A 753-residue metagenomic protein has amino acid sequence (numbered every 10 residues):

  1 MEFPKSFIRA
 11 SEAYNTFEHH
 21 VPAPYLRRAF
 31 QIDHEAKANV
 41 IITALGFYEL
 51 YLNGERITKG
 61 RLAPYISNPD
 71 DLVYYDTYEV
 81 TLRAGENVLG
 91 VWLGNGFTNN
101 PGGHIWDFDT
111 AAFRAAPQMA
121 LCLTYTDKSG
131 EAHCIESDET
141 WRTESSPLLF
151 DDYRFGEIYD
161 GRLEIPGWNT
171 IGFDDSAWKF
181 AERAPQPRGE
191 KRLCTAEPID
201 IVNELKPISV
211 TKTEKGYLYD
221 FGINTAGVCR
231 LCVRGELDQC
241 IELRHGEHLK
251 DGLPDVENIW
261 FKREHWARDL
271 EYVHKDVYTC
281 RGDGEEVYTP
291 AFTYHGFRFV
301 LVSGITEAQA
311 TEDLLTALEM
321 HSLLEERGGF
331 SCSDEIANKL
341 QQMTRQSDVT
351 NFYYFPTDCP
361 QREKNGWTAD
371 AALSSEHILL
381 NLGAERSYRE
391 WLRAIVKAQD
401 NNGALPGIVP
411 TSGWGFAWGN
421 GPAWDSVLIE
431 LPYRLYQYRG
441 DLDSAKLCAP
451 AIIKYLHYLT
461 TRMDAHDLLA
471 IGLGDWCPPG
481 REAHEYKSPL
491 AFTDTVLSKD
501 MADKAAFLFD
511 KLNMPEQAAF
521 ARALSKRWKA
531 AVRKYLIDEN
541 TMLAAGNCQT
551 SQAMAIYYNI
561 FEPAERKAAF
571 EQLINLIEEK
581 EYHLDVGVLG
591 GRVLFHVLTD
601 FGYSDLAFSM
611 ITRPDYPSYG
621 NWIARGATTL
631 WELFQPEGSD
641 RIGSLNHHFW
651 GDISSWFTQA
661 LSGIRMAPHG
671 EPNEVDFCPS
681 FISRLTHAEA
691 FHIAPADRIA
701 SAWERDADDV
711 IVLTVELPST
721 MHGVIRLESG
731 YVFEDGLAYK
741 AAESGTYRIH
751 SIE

Functional and structural regions predicted by a protein language model:
M1-R362, D370, R386-R389, P406-G413 (+4 more regions): Extracellular/oxidizing-compartment recognition motifs
E18-H20, F221, N365, P422-A423 (+4 more regions): Short helix-capping and inter-helix turn/linker motifs at the boundaries of alpha-helical repeat units
N39-I42, V228-E247, F292, S303 (+6 more regions): Alpha-helical support elements that line or immediately flank enzyme active sites and cofactor-binding pockets
F47, D138-T140, E144-S145, F299 (+8 more regions): Active-site acid/base region of carbohydrate-active enzymes
T58-D70, L253-L270, E385-R481, K487 (+1 more regions): Helix-terminus loop motifs that line ligand-binding clefts
A111, A115-C122, H133-G167, R192-E197 (+3 more regions): Non-catalytic C-terminal accessory modules of carbohydrate-active enzymes
Y159-D160, E363, N381, V427-I429 (+5 more regions): C-terminal capping/lid segments that line or modulate ligand- or cofactor-binding pockets
